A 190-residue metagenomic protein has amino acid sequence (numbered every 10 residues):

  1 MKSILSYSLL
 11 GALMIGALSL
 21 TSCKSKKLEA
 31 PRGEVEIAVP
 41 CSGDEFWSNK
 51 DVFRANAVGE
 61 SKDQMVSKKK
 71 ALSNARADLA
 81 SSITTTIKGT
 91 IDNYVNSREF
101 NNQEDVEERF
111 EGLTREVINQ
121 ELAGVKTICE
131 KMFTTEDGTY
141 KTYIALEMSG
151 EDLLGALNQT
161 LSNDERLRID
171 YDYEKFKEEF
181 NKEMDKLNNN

Functional and structural regions predicted by a protein language model:
M1-K24: Sec-dependent bacterial lipoprotein signal peptides
L5, C23-N190: Domain-level marker for long, solvent-exposed, non-transmembrane regions
